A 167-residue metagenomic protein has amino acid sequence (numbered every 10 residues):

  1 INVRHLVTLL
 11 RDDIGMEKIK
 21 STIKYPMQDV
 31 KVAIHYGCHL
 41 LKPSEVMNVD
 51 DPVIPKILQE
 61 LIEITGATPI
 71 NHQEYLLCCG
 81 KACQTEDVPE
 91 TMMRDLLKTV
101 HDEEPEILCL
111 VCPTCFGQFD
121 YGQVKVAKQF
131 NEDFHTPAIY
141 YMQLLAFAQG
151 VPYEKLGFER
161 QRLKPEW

Functional and structural regions predicted by a protein language model:
I1-W167: Iron-sulfur cluster-binding electron-transfer modules in prokaryotic oxidoreductases
